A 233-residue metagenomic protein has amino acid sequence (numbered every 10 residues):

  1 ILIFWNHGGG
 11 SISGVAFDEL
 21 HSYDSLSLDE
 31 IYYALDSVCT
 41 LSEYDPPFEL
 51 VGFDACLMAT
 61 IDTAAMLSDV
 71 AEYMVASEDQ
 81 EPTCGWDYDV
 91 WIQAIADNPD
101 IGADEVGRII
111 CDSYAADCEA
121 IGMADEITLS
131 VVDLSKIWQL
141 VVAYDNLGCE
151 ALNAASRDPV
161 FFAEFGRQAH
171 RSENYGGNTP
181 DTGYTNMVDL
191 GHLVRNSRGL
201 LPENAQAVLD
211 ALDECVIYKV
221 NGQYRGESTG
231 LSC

Functional and structural regions predicted by a protein language model:
I1, G8-S11, V15-C233: Terminal, contiguous helix-loop blocks that mediate binding/assembly
